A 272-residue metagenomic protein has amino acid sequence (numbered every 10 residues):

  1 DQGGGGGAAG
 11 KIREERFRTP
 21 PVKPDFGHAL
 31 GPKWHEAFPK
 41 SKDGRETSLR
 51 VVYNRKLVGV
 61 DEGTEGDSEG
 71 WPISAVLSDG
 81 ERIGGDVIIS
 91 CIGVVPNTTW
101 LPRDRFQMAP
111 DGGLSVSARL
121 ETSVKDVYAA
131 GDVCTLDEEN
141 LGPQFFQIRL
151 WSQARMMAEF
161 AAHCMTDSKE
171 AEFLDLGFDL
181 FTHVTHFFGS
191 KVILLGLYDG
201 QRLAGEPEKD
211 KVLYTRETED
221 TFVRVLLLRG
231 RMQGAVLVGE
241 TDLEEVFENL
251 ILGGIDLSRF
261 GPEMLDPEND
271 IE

Functional and structural regions predicted by a protein language model:
D1-S115: A Rossmann-like FAD-binding core segment of flavoenzymes
T47, I73, K125, S190 (+1 more regions): Change "...and in nucleic-acid phosphodiester-cleaving endonucleases..." to "...and in nucleic-acid processing enzymes
S68-H163, D256-N269: FAD-site-proximal beta/loop scaffold in flavoenzymes
V133-L243: Mid-to-C-terminal Rossmann-like scaffold of FAD/NAD(P)H-dependent oxidoreductases
D167-E172, G253-G254, P267: Short loop/turn hinge sites at secondary-structure boundaries
T241-F260: A short, polar/charged loop-to-alpha-helix boundary motif
